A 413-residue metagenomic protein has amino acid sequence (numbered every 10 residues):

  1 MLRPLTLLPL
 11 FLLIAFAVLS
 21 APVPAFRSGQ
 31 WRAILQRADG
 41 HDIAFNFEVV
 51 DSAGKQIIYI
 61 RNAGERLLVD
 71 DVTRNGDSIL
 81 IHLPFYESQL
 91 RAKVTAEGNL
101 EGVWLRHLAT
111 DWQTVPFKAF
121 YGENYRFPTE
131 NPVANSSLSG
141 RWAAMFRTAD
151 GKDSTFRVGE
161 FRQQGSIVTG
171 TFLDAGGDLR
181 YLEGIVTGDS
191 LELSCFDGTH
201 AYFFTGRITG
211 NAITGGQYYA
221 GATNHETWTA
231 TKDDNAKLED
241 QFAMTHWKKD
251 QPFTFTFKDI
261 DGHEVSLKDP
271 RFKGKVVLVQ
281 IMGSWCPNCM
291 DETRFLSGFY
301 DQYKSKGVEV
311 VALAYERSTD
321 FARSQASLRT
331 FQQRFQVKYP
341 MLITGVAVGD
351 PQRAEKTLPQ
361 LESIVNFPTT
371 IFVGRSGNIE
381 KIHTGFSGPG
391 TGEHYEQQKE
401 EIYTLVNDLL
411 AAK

Functional and structural regions predicted by a protein language model:
M1-R27: Bacterial Sec-dependent N-terminal signal peptides
A25-T95, F127-E130, S136-I208: Central antiparallel beta-sheet cores of small beta-barrel/beta-sandwich binding domains
Q113-F146, D240-H246, P252-F255: Surface-exposed beta-loop interaction hotspot
Y219-K258, F272-G274: N-proximal helix/coil linker or "cap" segments that precede and/or mark the start of modular domains
V265-M290, L296, V310-V311: Short active-site neighborhood of thiol/selenol oxidoreductases, capturing the structured segment around
D291-V337, V348-E355: Structural microenvironment flanking redox-active thiols in thiol-disulfide oxidoreductases
Q336-P340, L358-I371: Structural micro-motif
N366-K413: Thiol-/selenol-based redox modules, centered on thioredoxin-like and closely related oxidoreductase domains
